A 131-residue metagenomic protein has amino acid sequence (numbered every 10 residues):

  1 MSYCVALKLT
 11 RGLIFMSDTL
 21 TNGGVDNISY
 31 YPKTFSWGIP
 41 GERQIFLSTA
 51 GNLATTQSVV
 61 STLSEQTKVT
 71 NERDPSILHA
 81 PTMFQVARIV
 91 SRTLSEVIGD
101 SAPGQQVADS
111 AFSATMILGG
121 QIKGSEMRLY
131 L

Functional and structural regions predicted by a protein language model:
M1-Q106: Conserved short S/T/G-enriched processing/targeting/catalytic segments and their helical context
S2-K8, L13-M16, S110, A114-I122 (+1 more regions): Short beta-strand scaffold segments in enzyme catalytic cores
G41-R43, K123-E126: Short, solvent-exposed loop/turn segments that connect beta-strands within catalytic domains and beta-strand-rich
V59, E126-L131: A short secondary-structure junction signal
